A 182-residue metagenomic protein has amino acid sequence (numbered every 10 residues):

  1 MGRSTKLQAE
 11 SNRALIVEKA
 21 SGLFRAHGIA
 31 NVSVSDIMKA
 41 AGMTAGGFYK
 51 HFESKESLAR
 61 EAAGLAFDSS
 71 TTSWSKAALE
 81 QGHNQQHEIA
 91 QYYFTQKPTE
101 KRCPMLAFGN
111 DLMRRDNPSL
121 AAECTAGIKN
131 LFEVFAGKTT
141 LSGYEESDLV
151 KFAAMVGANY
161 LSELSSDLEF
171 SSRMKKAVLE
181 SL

Functional and structural regions predicted by a protein language model:
M1-A9: N-terminal intrinsically disordered/low-complexity leader segments
L15, K19-S57, E61: Helix-turn-helix
V17, H87, I128-A136: An amphipathic alpha-helix signature
K19-A26, S73, D111, A154-L161: Solvent-exposed, amphipathic alpha-helical segments
E61, T72-R102, K151: Hydrophobic alpha-helical connector segments
G64-S70: Short, basic, alpha-helical segments at the C-terminal edge of helix-turn-helix-like DNA-binding modules
Q85, Q96-T125: Amphipathic alpha-helical segments used for helix-helix packing
P118-T125, K138-L182: Hydrophobic/aromatic-rich alpha-helical bundle segments in the mid-to-C-terminal region
